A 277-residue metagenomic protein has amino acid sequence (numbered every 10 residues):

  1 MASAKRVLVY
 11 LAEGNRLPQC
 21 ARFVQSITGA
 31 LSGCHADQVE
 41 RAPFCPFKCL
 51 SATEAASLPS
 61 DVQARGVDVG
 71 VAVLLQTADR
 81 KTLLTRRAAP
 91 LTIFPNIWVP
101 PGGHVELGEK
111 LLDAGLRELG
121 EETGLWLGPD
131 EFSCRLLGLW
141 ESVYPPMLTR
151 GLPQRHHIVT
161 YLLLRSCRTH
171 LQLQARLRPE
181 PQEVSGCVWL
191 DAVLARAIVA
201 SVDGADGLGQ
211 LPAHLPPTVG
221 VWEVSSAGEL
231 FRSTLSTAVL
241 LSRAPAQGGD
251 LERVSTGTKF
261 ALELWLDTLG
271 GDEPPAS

Functional and structural regions predicted by a protein language model:
M1-I97, H104-G120, L125-V184, A192-S277: N-terminal leader/linker segments that precede catalytic domains of diphosphate-processing enzymes
W189: Short aromatic/basic micro-patch
